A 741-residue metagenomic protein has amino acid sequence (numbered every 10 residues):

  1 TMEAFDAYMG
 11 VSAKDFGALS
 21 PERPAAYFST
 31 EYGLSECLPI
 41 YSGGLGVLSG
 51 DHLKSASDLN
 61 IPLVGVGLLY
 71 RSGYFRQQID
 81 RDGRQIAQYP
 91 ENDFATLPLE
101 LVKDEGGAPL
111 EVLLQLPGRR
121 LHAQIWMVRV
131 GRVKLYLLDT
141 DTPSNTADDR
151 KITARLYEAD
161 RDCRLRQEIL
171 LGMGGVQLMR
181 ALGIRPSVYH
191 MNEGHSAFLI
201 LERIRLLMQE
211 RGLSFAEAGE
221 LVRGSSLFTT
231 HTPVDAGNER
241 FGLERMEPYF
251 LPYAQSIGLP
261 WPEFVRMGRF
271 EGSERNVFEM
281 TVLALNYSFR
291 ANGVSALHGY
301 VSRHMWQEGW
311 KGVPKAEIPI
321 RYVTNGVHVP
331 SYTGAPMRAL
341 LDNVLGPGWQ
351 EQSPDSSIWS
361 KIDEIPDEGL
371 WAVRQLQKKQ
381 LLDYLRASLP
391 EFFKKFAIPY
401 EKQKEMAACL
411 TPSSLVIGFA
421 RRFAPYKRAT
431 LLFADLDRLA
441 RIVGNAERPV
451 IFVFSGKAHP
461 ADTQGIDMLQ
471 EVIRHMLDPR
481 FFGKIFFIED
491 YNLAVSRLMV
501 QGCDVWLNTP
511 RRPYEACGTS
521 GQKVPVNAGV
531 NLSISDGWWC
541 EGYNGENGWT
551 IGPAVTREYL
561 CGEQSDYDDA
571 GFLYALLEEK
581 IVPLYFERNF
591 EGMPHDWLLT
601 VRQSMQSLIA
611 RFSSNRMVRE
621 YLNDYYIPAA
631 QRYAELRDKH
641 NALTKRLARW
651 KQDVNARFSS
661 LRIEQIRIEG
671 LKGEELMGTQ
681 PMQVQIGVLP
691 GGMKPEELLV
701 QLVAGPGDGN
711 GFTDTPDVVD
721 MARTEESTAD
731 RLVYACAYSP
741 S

Functional and structural regions predicted by a protein language model:
T1-S741: Catalytic cores of carbohydrate-active enzymes across secretory and cytosolic contexts
